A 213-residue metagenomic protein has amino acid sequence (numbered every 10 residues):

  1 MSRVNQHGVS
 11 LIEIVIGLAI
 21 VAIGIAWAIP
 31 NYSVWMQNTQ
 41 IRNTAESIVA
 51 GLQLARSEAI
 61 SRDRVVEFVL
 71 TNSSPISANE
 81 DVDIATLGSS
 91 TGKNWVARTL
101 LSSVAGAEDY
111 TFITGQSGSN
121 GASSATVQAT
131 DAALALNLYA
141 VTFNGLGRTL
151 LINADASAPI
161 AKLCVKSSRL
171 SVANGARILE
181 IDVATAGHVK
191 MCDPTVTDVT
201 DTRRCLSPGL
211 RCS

Functional and structural regions predicted by a protein language model:
M1-V9: N-terminal leader/signal peptides at the extreme start of proteins
S2-R3, W27-Q40, E46-V49, L54-S57 (+2 more regions): N-terminal helix-rich module
H7, E13-I16, Q37: Internal alpha-helical transmembrane segments of multi-pass membrane proteins, especially GPCRs
S10, T44: Amphipathic alpha-helical recognition patches that constitute DNA-binding helices
I14-N31: Alpha-helical hydrophobic helix detector
